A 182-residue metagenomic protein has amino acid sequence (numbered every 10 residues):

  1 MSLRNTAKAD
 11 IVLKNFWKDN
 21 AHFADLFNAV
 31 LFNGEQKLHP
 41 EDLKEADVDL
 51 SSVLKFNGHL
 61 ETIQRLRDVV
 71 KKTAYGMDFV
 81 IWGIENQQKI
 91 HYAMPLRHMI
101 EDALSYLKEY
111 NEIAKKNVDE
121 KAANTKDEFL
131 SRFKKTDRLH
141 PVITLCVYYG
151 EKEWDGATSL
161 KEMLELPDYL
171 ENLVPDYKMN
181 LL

Functional and structural regions predicted by a protein language model:
M1-L182: Accessory alpha/beta interaction modules
